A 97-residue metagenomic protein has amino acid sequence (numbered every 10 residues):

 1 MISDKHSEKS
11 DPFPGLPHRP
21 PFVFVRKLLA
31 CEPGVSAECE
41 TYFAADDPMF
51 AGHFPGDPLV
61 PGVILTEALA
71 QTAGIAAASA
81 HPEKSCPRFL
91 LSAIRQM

Functional and structural regions predicted by a protein language model:
M1-F13, P17: Segments adjacent to and within acyl-thioester-processing domains across lipid and secondary-metabolism enzymes
D4-H6, T72-M97: Hydrophobic beta-strand-centered segment that forms part of the acyl-chain substrate-binding groove
D11, F24-R26, A93-M97: Short structured motifs
H18-F24, P87-S92: Short coil-to-beta-strand transition motifs
P20-V60: Catalytic strand-loop segment that frames the active site of acyl-thioester-processing enzymes
D57, V63, I75: Gly/Ser/Thr-rich helix-start
I64-T72: Short amphipathic alpha-helical face segments that pack within enzyme cores and frequently flank/anchor catalytic
